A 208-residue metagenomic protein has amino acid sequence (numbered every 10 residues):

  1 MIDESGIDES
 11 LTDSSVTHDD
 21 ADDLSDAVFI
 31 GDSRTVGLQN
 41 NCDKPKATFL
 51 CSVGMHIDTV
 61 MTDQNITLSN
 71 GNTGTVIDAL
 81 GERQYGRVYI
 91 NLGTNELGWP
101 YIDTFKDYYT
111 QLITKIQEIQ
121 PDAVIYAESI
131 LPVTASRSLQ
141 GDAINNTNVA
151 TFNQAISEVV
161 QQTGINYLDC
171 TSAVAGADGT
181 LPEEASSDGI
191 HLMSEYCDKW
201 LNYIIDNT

Functional and structural regions predicted by a protein language model:
M1-D26: N-terminal, intrinsically disordered, polar/charged segments of Gram-positive cell-envelope systems that serve as
T17-Y108: Conserved SGNH/GDSL esterase-like catalytic core that processes O-acyl groups on lipids and polysaccharides
V28-I30, Y126, N166-L168: Hydrophobic/aromatic beta-strand patches that form the interior of the parallel beta-sheet core in alpha/beta enzyme
L80, I116-E118, V160: N-terminal cationic-hydrophobic initiation segments that often serve targeting/anchoring roles
N91, E128-S129: Alpha/beta-hydrolase-fold catalytic nucleophile elbow
Y109-I113, N153: Generic structural signal for well-ordered alpha-helices, preferentially at hydrophobic/aromatic core positions
Q120-V124: A short helix->loop->beta-strand "cap" motif at the edges of active sites that frequently abuts
V133-T208: Catalytic His-Asp segment of secreted/periplasmic serine-dependent ester chemistry enzymes
